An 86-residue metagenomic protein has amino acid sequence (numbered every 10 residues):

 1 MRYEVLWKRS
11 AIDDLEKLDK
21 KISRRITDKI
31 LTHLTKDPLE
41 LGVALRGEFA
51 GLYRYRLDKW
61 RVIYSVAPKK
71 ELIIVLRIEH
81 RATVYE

Functional and structural regions predicted by a protein language model:
R2-D13, K17, K21-R24, D28 (+3 more regions): Enriched for short, Lys/Arg-rich terminal
L31-R54: A short, surface-exposed loop/turn module that caps and links secondary-structure elements
